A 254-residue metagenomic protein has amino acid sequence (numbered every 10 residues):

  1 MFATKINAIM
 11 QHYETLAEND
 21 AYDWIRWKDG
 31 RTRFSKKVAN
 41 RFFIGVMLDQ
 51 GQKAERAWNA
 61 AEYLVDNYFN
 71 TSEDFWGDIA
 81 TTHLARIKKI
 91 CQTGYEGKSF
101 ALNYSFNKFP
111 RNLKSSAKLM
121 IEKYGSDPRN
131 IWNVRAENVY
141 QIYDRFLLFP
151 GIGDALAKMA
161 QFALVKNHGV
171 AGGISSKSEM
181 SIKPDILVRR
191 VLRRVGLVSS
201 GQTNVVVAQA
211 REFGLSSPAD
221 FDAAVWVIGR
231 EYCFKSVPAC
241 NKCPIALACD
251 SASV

Functional and structural regions predicted by a protein language model:
M1-V254: HhH-family (HhH-GPD) DNA N-glycosylase catalytic core used in base-excision repair
